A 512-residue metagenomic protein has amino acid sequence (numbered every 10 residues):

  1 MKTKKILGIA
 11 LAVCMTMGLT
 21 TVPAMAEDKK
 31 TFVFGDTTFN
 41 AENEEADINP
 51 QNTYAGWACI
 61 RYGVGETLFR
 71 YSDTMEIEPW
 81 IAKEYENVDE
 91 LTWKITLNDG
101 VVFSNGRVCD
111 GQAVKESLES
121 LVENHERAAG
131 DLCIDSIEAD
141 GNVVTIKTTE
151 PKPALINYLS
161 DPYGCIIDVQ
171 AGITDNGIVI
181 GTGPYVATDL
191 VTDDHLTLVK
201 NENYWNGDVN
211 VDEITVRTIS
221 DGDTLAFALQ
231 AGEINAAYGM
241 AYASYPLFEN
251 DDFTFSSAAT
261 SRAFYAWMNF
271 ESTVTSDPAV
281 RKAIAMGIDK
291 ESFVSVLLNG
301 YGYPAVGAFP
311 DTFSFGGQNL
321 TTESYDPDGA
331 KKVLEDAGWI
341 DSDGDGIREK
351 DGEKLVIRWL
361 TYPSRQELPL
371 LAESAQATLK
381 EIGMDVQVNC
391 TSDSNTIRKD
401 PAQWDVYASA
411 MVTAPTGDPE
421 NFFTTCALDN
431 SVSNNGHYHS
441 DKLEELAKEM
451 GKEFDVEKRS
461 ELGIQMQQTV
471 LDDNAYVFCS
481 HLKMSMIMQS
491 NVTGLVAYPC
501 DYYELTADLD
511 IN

Functional and structural regions predicted by a protein language model:
G35-V88, I180, C500: N-terminal lobe/hinge region of extracytoplasmic solute-binding protein
Y54-A55, E76, L159-V209, E213 (+2 more regions): Gly/Pro-rich hinge or "lid" segments in bacterial periplasmic/extracellular proteins
K83-H125, V274-S276: Aromatic- and charge-enriched surface segment that lines or borders ligand/interaction sites
E86, E90, K94, A128-Q170 (+1 more regions): Surface-exposed binding/hinge segments that line and control ligand-binding clefts or catalytic entry sites
N98, V199-Y204, T260-A283, G287 (+6 more regions): A bilobed periplasmic-binding-protein/Venus flytrap-type ligand-binding module shared by bacterial periplasmic
I173, E202-L247, D385: Ligand-site clamp/hinge motif
S276-Q376, Q465: Append "and occasionally in soluble cytosolic enzymes with long acidic Gly/Pro-rich linkers
G287-G317, E367-Q376, R398-N512: Detector for C-terminal structural segments
